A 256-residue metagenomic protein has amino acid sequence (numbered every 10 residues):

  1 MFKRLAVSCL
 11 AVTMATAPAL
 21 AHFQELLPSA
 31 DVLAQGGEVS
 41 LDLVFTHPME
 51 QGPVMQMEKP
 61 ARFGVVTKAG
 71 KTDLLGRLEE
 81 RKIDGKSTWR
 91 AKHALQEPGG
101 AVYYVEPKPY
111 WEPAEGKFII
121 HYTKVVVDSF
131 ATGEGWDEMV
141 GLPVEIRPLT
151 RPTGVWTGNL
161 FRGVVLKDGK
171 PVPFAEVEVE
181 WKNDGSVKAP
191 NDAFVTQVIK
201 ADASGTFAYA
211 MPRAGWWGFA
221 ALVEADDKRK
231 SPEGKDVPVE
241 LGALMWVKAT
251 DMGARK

Functional and structural regions predicted by a protein language model:
M1-C9: Bacterial N-terminal signal peptides that target proteins for export
T16-A21: Sec/Tat signal peptide C-region and signal peptidase I cleavage site
H22-S40, G116-A175, W181-G185, K235-K256: Beta-strand-rich domain onsets/edges
P48-E50, K108-E115, A225-P232: Short acidic/polar inter-strand loop motif in beta-rich domains
P53-R62, K170-V177: Short flexible loop/turn segments that cap and initiate beta-strands
G64-P113: Mid-chain, structured segments of secreted extracytoplasmic proteins
R90-H93, S204-A210: Short, surface-exposed beta-strand/beta-hairpin micro-motifs centered on an aromatic residue
S186-S204: Short, acidic Ser/Thr/Gly-rich low-complexity loop/linker segments typical of extracellular and cell-surface proteins
